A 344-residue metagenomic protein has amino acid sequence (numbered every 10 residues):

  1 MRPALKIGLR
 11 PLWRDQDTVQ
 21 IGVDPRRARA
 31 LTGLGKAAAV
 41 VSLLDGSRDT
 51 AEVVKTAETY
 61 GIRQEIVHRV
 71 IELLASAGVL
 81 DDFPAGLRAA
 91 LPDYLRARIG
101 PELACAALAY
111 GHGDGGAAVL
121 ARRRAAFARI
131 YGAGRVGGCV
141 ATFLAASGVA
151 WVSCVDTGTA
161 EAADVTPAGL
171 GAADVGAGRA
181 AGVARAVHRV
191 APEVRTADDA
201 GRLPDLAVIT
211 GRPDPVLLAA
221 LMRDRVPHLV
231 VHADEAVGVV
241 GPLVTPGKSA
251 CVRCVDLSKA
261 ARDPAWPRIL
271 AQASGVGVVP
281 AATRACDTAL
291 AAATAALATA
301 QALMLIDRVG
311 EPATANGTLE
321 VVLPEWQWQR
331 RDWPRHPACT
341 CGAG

Functional and structural regions predicted by a protein language model:
M1-G344: Adenine nucleotide-associated cytosolic modules
